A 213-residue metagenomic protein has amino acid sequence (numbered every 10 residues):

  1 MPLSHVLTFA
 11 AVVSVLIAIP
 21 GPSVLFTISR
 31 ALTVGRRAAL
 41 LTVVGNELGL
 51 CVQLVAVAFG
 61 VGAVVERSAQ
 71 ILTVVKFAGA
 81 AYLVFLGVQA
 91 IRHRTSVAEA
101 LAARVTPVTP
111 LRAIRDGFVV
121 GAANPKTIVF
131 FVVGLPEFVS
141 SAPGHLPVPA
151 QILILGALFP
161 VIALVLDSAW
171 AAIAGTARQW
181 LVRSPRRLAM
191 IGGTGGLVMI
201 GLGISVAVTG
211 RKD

Functional and structural regions predicted by a protein language model:
M1-S4, D213: Short, strongly hydrophobic alpha-helical membrane anchors
L3-T73, V133-P160, A171, G175-R178: Juxtamembrane transmembrane-helix termini in multi-pass membrane transport proteins
A11, P125-P136, V198, L202-S205: Kinked, hydrophobic transmembrane alpha-helices enriched for aromatic residues and small/kink-inducing positions
S14, A18, V52, V88 (+6 more regions): Hydrophobic/aromatic residues within the transmembrane alpha-helices of Major Facilitator Superfamily
G21, G35, N124-P125, S184: Short loop-to-helix capping motifs
R30, A113-E137: Short, conserved structural micro-motifs that define repeat-unit consensus positions and nucleotide-binding loops
E66-A98, P160, L166-W170, A174 (+1 more regions): Selective transmembrane alpha-helices of multi-pass membrane proteins
I91-V120, V182: Cytosolic-biased juxtamembrane loops and peripheral soluble domains of multi-pass membrane proteins
